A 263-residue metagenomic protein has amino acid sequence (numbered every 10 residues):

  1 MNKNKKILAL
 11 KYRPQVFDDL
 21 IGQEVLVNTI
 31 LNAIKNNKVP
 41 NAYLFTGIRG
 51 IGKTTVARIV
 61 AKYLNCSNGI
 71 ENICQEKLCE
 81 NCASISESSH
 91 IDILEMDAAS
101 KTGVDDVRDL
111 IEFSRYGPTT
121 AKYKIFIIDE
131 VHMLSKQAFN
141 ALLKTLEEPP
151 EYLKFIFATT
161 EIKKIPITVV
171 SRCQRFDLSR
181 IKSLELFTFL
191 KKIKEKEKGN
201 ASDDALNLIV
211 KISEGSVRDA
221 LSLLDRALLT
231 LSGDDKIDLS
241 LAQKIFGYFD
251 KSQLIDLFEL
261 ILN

Functional and structural regions predicted by a protein language model:
M1-R175, E185, I193, D203 (+2 more regions): P-loop/Walker A NTP-binding region and its immediately flanking N-terminal helices in P-loop NTPase folds
K62, E87-H90, K122, A158 (+1 more regions): Extended, largely alpha-helical regulatory/partner-binding modules appended to the mid-to-C-terminal parts
